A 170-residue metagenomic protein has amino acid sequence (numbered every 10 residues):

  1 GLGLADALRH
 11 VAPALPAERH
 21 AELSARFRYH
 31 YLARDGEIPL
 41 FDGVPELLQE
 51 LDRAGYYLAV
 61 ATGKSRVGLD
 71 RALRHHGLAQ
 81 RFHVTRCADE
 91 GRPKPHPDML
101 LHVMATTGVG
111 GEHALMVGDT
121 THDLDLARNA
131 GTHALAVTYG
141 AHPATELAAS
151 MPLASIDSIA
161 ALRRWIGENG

Functional and structural regions predicted by a protein language model:
G1-A54: N-terminal helical cap/lid subdomain that shapes the substrate entry/recognition surface in HAD-like hydrolases
E18, D52, S65-R66, D70-G170: Asp-based, Mg2+/Mn2+-dependent phosphohydrolase catalytic module
